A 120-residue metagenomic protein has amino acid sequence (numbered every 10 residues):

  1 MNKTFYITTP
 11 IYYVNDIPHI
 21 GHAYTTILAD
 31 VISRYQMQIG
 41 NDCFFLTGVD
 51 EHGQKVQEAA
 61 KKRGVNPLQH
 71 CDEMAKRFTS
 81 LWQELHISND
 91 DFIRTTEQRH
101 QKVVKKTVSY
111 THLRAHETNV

Functional and structural regions predicted by a protein language model:
M1-R114: N-terminal, positively charged nucleic-acid-binding surface of large information/translation enzymes
H112, N119-V120: Single conserved hydrophobic/aromatic residue that forms the stacking wall/gate of nucleotide- or nucleobase-binding
